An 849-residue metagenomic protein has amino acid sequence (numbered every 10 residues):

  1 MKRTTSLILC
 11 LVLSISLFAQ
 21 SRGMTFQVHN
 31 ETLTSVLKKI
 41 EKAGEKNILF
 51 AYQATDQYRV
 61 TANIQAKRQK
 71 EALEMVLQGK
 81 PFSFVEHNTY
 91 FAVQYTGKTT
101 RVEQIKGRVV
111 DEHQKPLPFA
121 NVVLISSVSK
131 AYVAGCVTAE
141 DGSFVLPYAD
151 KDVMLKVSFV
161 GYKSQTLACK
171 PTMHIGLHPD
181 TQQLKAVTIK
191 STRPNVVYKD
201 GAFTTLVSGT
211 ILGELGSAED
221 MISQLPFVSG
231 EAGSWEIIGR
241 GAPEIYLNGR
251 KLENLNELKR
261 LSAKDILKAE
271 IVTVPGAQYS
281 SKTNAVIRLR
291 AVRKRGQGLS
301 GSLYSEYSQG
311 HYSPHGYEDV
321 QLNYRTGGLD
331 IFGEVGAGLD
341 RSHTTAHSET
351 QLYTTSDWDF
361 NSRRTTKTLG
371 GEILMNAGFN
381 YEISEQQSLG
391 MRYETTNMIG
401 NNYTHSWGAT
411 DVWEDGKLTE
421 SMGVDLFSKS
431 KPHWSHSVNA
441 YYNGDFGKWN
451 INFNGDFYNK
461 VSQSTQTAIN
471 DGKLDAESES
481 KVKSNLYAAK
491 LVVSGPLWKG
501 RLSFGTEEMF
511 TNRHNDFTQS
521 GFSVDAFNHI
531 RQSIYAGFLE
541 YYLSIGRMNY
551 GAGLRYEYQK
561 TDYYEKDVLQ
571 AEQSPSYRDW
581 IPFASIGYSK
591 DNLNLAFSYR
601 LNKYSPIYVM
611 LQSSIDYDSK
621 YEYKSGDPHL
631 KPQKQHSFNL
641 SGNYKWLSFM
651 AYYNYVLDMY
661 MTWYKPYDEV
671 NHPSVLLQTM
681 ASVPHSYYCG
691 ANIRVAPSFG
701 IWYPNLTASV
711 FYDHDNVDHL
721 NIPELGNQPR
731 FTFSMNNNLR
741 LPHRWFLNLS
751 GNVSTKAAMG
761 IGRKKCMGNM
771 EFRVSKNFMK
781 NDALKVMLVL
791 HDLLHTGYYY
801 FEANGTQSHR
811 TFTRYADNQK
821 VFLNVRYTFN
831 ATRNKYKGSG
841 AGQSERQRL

Functional and structural regions predicted by a protein language model:
F18-R101, S129-V137, P194-K199, A232-E244: N-terminal export/assembly leaders
L77-S83, V128-A131, M154-A168, T192: A short, solvent-exposed loop/turn motif at the edges and junctions of modular extracellular/periplasmic domains
A92-T96, P171-P179, A186, A218-M221 (+4 more regions): N-terminal periplasmic accessory domains that precede and gate Gram-negative outer-membrane beta-barrel machines
V145-P147, Q224, R250-G276: Short acidic/polar hinge/loop motifs at secondary-structure boundaries that mediate gating or recognition
S280-I287, R295-A346, G370-I373: Outer-membrane beta-barrel translocator/receptor signature
L374-G400, M422-K566, G587-A596, S648-A651 (+1 more regions): Face-selective signature of the C-terminal outer-membrane beta-barrel domain
F427, I530-Q532, E572-P575, K603-L657 (+2 more regions): Outer-membrane beta-barrel signature, preferentially recognizing the C-terminal barrel domain of Gram-negative
L486-K490, I534-A536, S625, K631 (+3 more regions): Outer membrane beta-barrel strand-and-loop segments of large Gram-negative receptors, especially TonB-dependent
